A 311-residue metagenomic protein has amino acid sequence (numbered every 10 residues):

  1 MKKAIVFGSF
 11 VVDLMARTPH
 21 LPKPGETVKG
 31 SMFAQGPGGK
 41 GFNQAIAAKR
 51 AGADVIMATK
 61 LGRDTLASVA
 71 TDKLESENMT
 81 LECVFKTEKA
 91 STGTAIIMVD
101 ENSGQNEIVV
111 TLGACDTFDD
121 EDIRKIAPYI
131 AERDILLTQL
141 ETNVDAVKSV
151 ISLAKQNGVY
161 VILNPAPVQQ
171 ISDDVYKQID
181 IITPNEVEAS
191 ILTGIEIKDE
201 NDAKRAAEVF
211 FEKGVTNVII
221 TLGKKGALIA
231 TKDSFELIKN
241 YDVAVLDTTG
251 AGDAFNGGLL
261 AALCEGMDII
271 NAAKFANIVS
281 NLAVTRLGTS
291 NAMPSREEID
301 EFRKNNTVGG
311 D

Functional and structural regions predicted by a protein language model:
M1-L61, T65-S76, L246: Glycine-rich phosphate/adenosyl-contacting loop at the front of the ribokinase-like
L21-G30, T183-N185, E236-N240: Short glycine/proline- and charge-enriched loop/turn segments that cap or connect secondary-structure elements
E26-T27, Q35, R50-D134, D300-G309: Conserved N-terminal subdomain of the carbohydrate kinase-like
I135-R205, G226-A227: Conserved beta-alpha-beta core of the PfkB/ribokinase-like small-molecule kinase fold
Q169-D174, E200-D311: Conserved phosphate-binding/catalytic region of the ribokinase-like
